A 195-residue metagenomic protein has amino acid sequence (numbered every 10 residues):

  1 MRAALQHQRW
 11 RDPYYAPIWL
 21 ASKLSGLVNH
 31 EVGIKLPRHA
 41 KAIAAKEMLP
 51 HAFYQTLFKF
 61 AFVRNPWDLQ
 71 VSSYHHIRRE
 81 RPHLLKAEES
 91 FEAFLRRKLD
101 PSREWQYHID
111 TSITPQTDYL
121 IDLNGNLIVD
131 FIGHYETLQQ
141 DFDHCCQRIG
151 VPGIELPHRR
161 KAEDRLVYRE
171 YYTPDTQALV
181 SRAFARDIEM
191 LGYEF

Functional and structural regions predicted by a protein language model:
M1-F195: Membrane-interface amphipathic segments in extracytoplasmic regions
